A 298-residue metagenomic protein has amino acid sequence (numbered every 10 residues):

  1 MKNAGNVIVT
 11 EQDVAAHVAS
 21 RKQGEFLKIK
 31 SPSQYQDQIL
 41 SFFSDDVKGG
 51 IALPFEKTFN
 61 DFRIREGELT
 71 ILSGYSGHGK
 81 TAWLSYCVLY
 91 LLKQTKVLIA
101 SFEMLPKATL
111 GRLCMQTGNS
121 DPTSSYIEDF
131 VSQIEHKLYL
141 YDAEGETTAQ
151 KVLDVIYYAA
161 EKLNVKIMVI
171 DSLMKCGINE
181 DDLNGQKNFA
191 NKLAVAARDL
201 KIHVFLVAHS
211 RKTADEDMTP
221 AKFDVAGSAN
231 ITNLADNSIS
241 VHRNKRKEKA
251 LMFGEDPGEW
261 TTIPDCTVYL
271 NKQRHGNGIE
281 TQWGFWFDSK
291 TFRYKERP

Functional and structural regions predicted by a protein language model:
K2-G5, D13-V14, T95-N184, N188 (+1 more regions): Conserved inter-motif catalytic segment of the P-loop NTP-binding fold
N6-Y35, K93, L153, Y157-V165 (+2 more regions): C-terminal regions of RecA-like/P-loop NTPase motor modules
S20-N119, I279: The Walker A/P-loop phosphate-binding site
T70-L72, L98-A100, Y139-Y141, F205 (+1 more regions): Hydrophobic/aromatic beta-strand patches that form the interior of the parallel beta-sheet core in alpha/beta enzyme
F102, H209, R243: Cofactor-binding loop segments of dinucleotide-utilizing enzymes, especially the Rossmann-like FAD- and NAD(P)+-binding
Q133-K137, A196-V204, L234-D236: A structural motif corresponding to the C-terminal end of an alpha-helix and its immediate exit/capping segment
V169-I170, I202-H209: Structural recognition of the conserved hydrophobic beta-strand(s) that form the central parallel beta-sheet of P-loop
L183-K192, A221-V225: Charged helix-capping and loop-helix junction motifs
